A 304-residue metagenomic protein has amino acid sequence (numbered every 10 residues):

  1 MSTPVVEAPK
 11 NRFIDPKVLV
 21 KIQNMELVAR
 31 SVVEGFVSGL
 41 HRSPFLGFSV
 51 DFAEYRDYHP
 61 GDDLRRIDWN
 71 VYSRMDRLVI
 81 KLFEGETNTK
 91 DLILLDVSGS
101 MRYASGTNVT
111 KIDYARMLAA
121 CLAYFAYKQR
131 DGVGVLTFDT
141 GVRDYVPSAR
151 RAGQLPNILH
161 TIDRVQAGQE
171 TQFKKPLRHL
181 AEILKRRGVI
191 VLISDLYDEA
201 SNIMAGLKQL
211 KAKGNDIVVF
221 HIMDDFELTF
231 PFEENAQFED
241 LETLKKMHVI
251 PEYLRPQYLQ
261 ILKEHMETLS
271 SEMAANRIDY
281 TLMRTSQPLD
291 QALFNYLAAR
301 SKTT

Functional and structural regions predicted by a protein language model:
M1-S38, P44, D57-D62, V71 (+2 more regions): Exposed, interaction-prone extracellular/peripheral surfaces
S49-F52, R66: Conserved beta-strand residues within beta-sheet cores
I67-M75: N-terminal low-complexity, intrinsically disordered segments
